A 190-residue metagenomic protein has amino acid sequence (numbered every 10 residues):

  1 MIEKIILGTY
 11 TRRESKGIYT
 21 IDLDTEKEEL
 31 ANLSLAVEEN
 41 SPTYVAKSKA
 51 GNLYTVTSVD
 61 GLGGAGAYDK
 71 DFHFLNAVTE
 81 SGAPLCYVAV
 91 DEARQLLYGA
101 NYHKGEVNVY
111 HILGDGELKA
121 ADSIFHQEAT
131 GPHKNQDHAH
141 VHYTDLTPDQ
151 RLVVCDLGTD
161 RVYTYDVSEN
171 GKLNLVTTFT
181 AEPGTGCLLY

Functional and structural regions predicted by a protein language model:
M1, K47-A50, V90-R94, T147-D149: Residue-level detector of Asp-centered blade-edge/turn motifs that repeat once per structural unit in beta-propeller
L7-R12, T55-V59, G99-Y102, V154-L157: Conserved beta-strand positions in repeat-built beta-propeller and related beta-rich domains
E14, S41, P84-C86, H140 (+1 more regions): Beta-rich catalytic cores
S15-I18, G61-A65, G105-V107, D160-V162: Structural signal for beta-propeller blades
I21-E28, Y68-D71, Y110-K119, D166-K172: Short loop/turn segments immediately following beta-strands, especially the blade-tip and inter-blade linker loops
E38, S81, D137, A181-G184: Conserved loop/turn at the beginning of each blade in beta-propeller domains
F74-Y143: Asp-box/WD-like beta-propeller blade repeats and closely related beta-sheet repeat scaffolds
Y190: Conserved small/polar residues in nucleotide/adenosyl-binding loops
